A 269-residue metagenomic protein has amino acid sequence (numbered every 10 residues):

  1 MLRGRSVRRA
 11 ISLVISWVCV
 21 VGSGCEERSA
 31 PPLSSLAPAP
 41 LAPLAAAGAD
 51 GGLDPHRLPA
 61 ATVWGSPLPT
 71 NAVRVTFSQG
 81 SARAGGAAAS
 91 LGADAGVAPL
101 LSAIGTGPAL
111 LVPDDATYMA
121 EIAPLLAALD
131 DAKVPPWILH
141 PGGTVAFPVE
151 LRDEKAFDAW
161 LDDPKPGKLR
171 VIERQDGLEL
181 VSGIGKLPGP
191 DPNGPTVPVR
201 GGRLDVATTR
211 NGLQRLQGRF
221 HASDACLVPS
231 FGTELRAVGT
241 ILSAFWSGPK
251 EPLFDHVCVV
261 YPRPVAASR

Functional and structural regions predicted by a protein language model:
M1-R8: N-terminal secretory signal peptides that target proteins for export/translocation
V21-G24: C-terminal motif of bacterial Sec signal peptides marking the signal peptidase cleavage site
E26-R269: Long, low-hydrophobicity, acidic/polar, solvent-exposed interaction domains
